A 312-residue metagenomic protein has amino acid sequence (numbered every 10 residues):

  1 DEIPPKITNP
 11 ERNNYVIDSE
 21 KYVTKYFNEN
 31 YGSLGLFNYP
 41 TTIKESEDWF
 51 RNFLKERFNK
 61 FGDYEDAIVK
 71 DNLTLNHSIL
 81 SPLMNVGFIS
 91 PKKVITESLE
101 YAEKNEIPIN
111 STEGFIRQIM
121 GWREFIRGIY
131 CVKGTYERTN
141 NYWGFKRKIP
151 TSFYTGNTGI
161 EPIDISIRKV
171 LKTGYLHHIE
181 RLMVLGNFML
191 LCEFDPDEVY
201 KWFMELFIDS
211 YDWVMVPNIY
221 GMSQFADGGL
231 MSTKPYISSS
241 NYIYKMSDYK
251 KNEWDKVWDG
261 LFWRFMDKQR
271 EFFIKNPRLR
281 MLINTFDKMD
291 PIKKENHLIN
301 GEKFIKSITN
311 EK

Functional and structural regions predicted by a protein language model:
D1-P91, I237, N241-K312: Active-site "lid/cap" and pocket-lining segments within catalytic core domains
I79, M84, I89-V257: Active-site-proximal binding-pocket segments
